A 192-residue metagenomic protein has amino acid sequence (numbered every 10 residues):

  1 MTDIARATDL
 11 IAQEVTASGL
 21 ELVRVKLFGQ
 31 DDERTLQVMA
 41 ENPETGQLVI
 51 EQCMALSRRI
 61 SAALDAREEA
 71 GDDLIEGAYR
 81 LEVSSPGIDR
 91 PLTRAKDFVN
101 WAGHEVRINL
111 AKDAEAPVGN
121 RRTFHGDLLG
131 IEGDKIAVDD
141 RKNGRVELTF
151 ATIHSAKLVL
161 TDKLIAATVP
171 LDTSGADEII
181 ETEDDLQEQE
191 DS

Functional and structural regions predicted by a protein language model:
M1-S192: Short Lys/Arg-rich amphipathic alpha-helical segments
